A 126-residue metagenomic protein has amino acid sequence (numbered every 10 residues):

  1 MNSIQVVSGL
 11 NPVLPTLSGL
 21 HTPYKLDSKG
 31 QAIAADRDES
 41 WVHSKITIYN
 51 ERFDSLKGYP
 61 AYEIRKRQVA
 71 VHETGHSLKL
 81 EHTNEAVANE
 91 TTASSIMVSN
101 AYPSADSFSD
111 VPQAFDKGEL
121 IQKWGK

Functional and structural regions predicted by a protein language model:
M1-N89: Metzincin-family zinc-dependent endopeptidase catalytic domain
S44-I46, N50-F53, R65, E81-K126: Metalloprotease/metallohydrolase-associated module, dominated by Zn2+-dependent proteases
